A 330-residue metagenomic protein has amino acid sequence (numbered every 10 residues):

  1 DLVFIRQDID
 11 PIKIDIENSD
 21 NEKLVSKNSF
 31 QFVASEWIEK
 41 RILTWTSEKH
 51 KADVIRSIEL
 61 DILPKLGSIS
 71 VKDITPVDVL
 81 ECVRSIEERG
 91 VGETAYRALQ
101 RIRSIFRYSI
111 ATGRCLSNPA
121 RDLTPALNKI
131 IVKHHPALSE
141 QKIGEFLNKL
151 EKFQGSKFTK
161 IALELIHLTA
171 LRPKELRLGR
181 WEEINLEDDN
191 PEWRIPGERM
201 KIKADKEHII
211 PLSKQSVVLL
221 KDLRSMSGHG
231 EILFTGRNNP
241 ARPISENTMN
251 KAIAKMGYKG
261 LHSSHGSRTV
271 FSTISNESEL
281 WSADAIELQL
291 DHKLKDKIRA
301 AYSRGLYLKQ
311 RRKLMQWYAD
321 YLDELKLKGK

Functional and structural regions predicted by a protein language model:
F4-N18, I74, R107-I131, L186 (+2 more regions): Short, charged hinge/linker segments at domain and secondary-structure junctions
D20-R89, I105-Y108, L123: Basic/aromatic-enriched alpha-helical hairpins
S26-N28, I69-D73, S117-N118, K129-N148 (+3 more regions): DNA breakage-rejoining catalytic core of tyrosine-based enzymes
T44, I86-R101, A111, C115-G179 (+3 more regions): Basic, Lys/Arg- and aromatic-enriched nucleic-acid-binding interface segment
S117, E183-P191, K259-L261, L280-S303 (+1 more regions): Short, polar N-cap/turn motifs at the start of nucleic acid-interacting alpha helices
R121-N128, L178-D222, L294: Conserved tyrosine-mediated DNA breakage-rejoining catalytic core shared by Y-recombinases
K129, A137, G197-K201, V217 (+2 more regions): Catalytic-site neighborhood detector that most strongly recognizes the C-terminal catalytic loop/helix of tyrosine
N148-T159, T169, I210, L223-N238 (+3 more regions): Short, basic (Lys/Arg/His-rich) helix/loop patches that form interaction surfaces in the mid-to-C-terminal regions
